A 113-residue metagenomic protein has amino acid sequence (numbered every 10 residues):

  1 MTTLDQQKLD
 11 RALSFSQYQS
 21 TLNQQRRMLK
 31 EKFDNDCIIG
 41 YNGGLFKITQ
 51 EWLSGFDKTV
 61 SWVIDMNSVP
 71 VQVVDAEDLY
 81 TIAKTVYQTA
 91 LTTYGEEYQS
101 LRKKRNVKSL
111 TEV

Functional and structural regions predicted by a protein language model:
M1-V113: A preference for well-ordered globular domain cores that mediate specific macromolecular interactions or catalysis
